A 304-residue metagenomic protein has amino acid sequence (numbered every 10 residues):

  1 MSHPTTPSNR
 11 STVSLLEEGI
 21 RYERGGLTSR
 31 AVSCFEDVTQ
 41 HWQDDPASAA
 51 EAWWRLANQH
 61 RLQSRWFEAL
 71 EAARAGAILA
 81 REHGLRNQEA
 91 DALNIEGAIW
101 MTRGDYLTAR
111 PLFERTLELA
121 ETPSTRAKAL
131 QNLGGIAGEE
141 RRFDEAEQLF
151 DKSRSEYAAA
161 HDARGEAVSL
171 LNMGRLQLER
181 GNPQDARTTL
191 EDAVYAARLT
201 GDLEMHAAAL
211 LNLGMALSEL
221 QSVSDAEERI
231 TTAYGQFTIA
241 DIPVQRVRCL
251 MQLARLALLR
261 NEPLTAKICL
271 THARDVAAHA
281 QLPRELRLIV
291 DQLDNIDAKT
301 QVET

Functional and structural regions predicted by a protein language model:
M1-V13, E17-E18, I239-Q252, L258-T304: C-terminal non-catalytic interaction modules
S2-H3, P7, E17-A47, R55-A72 (+5 more regions): Inter-helical turn/loop elements of alpha-helical hairpins
S8-N9, P46, W66, R86 (+7 more regions): Inter-repeat boundary and helix-capping residues of tandem alpha-helical solenoids
L16-R24, E51-L62, N87-T102, S124-E139 (+4 more regions): Conserved alpha-helical positions within TPR/SEL1-like repeat arrays
E36-Q40, R74-L85, E114-L119, D151-D162 (+3 more regions): Amphipathic alpha-helical segments of tetratricopeptide repeats
F150-C249: Eukaryotic tandem repeat interaction scaffolds
